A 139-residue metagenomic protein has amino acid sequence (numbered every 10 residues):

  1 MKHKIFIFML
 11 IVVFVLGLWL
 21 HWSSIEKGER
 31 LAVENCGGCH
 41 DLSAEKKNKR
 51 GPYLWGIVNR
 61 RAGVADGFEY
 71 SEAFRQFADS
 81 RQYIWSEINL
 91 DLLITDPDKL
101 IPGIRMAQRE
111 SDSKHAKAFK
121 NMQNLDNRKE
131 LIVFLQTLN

Functional and structural regions predicted by a protein language model:
M1-E26, Q136-N139: N-terminal export/targeting leaders of redox proteins
S23-E45, K49, L54-G56: Sequence/structural segment immediately N-terminal to covalent heme-attachment motifs in c-type and related
D41, E110, M122: Conserved residues at beta->alpha junctions
N48, P52-Q108, K114-H115, L131 (+1 more regions): Extracytoplasmic electron-transfer domains, predominantly the class I c-type cytochrome c fold
F119-L138: Short, exposed beta-strand-loop hairpins at the edges of beta-sheets in extracellular/periplasmic proteins
